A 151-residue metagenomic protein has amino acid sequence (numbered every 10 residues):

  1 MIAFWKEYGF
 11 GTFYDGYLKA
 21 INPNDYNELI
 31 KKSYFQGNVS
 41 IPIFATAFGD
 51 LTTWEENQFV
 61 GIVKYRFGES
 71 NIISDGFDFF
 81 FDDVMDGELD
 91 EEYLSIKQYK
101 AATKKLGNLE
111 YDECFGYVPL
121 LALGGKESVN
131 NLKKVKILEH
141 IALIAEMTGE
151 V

Functional and structural regions predicted by a protein language model:
M1-I62, F115-V151: A surface-exposed partner-binding patch
E7, D15, D25, D50 (+4 more regions): Acidic-enriched, low-complexity/disordered segments with a strong bias for Aspartate over Glutamate
G61-K97: Compact, glycine/acidic-enriched structural inserts
D82-K136: An amphipathic alpha-helical core segment
